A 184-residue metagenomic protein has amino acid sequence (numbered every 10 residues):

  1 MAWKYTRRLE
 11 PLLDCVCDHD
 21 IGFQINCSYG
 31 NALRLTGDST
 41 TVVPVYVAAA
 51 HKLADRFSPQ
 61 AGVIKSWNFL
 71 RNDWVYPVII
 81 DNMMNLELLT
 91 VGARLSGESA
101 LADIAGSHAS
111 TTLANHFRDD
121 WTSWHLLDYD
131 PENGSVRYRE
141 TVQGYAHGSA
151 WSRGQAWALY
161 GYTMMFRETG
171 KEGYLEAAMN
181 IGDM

Functional and structural regions predicted by a protein language model:
M1-M184: Glycan-recognition and catalytic cores of secretory/periplasmic carbohydrate-active enzymes
